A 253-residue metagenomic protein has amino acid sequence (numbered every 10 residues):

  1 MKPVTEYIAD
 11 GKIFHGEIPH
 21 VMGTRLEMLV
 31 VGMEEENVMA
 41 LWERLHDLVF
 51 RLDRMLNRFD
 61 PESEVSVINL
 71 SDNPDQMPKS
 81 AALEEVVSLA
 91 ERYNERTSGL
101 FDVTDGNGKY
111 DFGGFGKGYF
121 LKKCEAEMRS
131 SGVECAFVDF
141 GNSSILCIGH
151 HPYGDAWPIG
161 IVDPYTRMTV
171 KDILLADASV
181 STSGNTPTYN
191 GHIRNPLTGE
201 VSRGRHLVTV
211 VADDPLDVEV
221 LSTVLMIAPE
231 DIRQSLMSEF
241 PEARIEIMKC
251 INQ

Functional and structural regions predicted by a protein language model:
M1-Q253: Mature catalytic core of soluble alpha/beta enzymes
